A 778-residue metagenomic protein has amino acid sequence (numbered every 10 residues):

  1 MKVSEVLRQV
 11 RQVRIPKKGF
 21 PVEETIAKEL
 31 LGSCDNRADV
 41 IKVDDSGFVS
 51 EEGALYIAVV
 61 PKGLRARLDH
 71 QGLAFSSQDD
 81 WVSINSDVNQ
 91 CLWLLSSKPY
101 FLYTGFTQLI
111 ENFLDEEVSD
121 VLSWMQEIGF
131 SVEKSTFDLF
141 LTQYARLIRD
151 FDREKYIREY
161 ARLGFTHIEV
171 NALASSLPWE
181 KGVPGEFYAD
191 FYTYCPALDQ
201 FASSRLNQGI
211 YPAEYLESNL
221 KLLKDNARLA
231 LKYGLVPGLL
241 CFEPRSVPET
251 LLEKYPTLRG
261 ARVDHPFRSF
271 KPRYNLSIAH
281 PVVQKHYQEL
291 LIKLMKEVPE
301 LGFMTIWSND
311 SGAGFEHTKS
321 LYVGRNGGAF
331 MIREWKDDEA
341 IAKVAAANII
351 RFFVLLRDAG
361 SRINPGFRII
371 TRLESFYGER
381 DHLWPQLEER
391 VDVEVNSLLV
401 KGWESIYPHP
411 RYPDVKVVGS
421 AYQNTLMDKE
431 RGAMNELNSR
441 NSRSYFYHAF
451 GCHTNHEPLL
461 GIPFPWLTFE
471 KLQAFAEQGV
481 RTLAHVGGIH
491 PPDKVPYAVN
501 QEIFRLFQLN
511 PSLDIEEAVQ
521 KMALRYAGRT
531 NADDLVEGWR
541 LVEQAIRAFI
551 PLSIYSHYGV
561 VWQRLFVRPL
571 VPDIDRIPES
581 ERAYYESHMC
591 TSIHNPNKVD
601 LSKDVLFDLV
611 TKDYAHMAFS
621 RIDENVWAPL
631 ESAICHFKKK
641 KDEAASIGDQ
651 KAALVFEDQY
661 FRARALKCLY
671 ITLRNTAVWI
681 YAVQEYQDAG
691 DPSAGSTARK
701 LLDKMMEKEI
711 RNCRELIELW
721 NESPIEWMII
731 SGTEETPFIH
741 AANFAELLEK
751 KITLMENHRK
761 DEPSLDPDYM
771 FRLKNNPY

Functional and structural regions predicted by a protein language model:
M1-I84, E116-S123: Acidic, contiguous N-terminal accessory segments
R8-R11, K18-F20, I26-E29, S76-H286 (+7 more regions): Feature activates predominantly on carbohydrate-active enzymes
D45-G47, A174-S175, P244-R245, E374-F376 (+2 more regions): Conserved beta-strand edge residues that scaffold enzyme active sites
V49-E51, N85-D87, I128-G129, E297-V298 (+2 more regions): Extracellular/periplasmic catalytic domains that process cell-envelope and extracellular macromolecules
A58, L92-S96, V393: Short hydrophobic-aromatic micro-motifs
K285-L290, N424-D428: A Trp-anchored, charged/polar loop motif used as the substrate-binding/catalytic surface of acyl/ester-handling
K296, E339-Y778: Substrate-binding groove of N-acetylhexosamine-processing glycoside hydrolases
K319, G324, G328-E334, A340-K343 (+1 more regions): Structured, solvent-exposed acidic/aromatic patches
